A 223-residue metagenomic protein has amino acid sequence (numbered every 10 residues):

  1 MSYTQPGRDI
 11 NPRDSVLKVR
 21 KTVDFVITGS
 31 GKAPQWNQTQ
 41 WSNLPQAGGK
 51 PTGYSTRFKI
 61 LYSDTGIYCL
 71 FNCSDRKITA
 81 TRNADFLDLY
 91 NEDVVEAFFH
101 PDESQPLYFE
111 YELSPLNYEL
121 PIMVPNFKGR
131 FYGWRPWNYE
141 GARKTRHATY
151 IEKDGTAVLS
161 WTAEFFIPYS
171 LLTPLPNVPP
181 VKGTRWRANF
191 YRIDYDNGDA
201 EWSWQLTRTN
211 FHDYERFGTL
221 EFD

Functional and structural regions predicted by a protein language model:
M1-D223: Structural preference for beta-rich elements and adjacent junctions enriched in aromatics
